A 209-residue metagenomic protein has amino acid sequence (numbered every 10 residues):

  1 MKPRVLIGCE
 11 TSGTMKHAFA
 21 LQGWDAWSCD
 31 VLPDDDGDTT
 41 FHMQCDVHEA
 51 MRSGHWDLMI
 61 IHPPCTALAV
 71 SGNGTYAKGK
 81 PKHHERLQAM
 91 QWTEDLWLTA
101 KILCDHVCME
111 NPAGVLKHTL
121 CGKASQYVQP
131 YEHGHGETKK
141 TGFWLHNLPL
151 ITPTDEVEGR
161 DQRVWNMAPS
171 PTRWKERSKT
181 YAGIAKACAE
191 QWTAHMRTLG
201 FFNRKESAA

Functional and structural regions predicted by a protein language model:
M1-A209: Conserved active-site and SAM-binding loop architecture of S-adenosyl-L-methionine-dependent nucleic-acid
